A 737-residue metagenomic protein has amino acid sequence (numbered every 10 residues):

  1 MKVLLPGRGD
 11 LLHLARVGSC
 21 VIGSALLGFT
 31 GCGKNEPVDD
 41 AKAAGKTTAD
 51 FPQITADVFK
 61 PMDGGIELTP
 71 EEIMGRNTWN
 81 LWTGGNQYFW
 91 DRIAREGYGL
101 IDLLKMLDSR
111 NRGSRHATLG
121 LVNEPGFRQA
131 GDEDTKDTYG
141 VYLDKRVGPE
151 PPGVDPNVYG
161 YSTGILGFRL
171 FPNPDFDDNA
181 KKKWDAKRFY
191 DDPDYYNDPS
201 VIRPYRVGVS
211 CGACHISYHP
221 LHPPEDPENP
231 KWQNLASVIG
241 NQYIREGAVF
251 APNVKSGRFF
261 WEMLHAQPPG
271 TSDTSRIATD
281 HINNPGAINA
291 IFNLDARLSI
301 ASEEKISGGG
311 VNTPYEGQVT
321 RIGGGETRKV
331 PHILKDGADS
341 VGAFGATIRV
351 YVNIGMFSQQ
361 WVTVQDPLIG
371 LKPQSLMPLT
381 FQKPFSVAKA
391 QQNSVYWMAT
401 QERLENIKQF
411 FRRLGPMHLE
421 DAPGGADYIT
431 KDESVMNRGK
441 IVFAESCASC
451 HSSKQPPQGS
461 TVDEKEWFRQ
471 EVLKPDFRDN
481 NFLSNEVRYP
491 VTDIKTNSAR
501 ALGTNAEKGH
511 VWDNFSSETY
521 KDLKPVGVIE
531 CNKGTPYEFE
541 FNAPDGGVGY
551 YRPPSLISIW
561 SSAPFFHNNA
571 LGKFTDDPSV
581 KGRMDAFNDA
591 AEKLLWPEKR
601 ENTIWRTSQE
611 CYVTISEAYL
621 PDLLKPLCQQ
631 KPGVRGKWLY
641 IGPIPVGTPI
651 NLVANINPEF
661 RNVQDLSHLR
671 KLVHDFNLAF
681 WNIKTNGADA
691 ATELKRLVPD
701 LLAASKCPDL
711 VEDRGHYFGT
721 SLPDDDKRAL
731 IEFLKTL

Functional and structural regions predicted by a protein language model:
K2-G7, L11-H13, F29-L737: Periplasmic c-type cytochrome electron-transfer domains
G18-G28: Bacterial N-terminal signal peptides
